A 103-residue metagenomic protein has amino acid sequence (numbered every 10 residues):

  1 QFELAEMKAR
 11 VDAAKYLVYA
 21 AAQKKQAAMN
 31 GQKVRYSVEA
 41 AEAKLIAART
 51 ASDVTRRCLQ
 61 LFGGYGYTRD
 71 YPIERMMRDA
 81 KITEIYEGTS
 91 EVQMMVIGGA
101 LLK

Functional and structural regions predicted by a protein language model:
Q1-K103: Alpha-helical interface subdomain recognition
